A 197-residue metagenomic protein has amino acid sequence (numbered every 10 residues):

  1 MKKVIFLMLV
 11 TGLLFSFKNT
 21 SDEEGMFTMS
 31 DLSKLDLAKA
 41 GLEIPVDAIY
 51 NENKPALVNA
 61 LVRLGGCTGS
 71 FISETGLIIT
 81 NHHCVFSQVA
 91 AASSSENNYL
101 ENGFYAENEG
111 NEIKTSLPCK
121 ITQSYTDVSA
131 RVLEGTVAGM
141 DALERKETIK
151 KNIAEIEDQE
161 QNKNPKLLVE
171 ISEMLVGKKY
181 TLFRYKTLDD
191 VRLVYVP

Functional and structural regions predicted by a protein language model:
M1-D22: Bacterial Sec-dependent N-terminal signal peptides
S16-P197: Terminal presequence/propeptide segments associated with secretion/organelle targeting and zymogen/polyprotein
